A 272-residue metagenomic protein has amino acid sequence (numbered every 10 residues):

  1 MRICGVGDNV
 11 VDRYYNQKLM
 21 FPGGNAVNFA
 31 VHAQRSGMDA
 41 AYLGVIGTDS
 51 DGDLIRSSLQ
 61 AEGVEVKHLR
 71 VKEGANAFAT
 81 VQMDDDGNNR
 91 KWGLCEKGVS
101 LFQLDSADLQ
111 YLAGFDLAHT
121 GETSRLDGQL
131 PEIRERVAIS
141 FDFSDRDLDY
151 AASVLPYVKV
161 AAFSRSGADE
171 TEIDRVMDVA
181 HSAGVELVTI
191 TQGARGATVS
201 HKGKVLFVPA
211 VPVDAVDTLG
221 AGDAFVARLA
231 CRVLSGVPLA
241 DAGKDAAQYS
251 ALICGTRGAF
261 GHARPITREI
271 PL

Functional and structural regions predicted by a protein language model:
M1-Q17: Positively charged, low-complexity intrinsically disordered leader regions
R2-C4, D116-L117, V160: Structural motif
V11-R13, M20, M38-L117, I270-L272: Conserved N-terminal subdomain of the carbohydrate kinase-like
A26-R35: Histidine-anchored nucleotide/phosphate-binding helix
T48, V99, G121-L126, F143-L148 (+1 more regions): Short beta->alpha connector loops
Q110-A113, D127-I139: Glycosyltransferases and closely related glycan-assembly transferases that use nucleotide-activated donors
I133-F207: Conserved phosphate/ATP/ADP-binding segment of small-molecule kinases
D174-L272: Conserved phosphate-binding/catalytic region of the ribokinase-like
